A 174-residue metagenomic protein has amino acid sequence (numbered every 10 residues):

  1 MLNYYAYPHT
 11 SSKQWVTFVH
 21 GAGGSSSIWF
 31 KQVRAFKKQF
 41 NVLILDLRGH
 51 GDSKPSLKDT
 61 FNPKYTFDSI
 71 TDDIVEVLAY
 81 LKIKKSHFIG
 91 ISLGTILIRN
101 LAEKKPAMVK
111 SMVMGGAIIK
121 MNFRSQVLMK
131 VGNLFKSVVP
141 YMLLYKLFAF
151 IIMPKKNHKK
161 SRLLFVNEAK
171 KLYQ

Functional and structural regions predicted by a protein language model:
M1-T17, K38-N41, I83-K84: Alpha/beta-hydrolase fold catalytic core
F18-G21, S92: Glycine-rich His-Gly loop
G21-K31, V42: Serine-hydrolase catalytic-loop signature spanning alpha/beta hydrolases and amidase-signature enzymes
R34, L43-I89: Active-site loop/oxyanion-hole signature of alpha/beta-hydrolase fold enzymes
G90-G94, I98: Gly/Ala-rich beta-loop-alpha elbow adjacent to hydrolase catalytic centers
R99, E103-K104, V109-V139: Flexible "cap/lid" loop of the alpha/beta hydrolase fold
F123-S125, M142-Q174: Conserved alpha/beta-hydrolase catalytic His-Asp/Glu region
